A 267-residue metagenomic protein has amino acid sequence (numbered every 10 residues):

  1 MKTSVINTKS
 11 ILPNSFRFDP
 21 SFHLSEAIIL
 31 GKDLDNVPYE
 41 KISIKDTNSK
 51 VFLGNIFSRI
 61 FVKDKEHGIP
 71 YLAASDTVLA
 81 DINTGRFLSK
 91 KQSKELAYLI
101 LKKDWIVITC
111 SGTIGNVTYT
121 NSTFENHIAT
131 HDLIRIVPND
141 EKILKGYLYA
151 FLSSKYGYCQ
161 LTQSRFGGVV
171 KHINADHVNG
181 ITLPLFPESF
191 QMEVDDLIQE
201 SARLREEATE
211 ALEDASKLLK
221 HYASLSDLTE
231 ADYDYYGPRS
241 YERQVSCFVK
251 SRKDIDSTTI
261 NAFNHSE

Functional and structural regions predicted by a protein language model:
M1-S58, P187-E267: Non-catalytic DNA-recognition/assembly elements of restriction-modification systems
K41-I60, S75-K103: Sequence-specific dsDNA recognition surfaces
I44, G68-Y71: Short, contiguous, well-structured surface segments enriched in hydrophobic/aromatic residues
F61-I69, V78-D81, G85-F87, L99-L101 (+1 more regions): Short, surface-exposed loop/turn microsegments at beta-strand edges and helix-strand junctions
P70-A73, L101, I106-T109: Short hydrophobic-aromatic micro-motifs
A97, I108-A150: A short beta-sheet element
N126-I134, F166-M192: A short glycine-rich beta-alpha junction/loop motif
K145-N174: Short, positively charged
